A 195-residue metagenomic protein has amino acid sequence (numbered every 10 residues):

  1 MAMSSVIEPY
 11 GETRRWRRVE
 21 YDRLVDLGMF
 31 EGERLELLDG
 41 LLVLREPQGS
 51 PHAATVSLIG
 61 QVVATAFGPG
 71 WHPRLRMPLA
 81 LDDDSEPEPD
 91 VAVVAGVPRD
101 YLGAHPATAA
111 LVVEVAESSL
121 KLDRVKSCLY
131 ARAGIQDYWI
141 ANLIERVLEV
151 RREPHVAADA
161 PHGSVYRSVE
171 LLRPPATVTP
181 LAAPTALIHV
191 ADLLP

Functional and structural regions predicted by a protein language model:
M1-P195: Gly/Pro/Ser/Thr-rich low-complexity, intrinsically disordered segments predominantly at protein N-termini
